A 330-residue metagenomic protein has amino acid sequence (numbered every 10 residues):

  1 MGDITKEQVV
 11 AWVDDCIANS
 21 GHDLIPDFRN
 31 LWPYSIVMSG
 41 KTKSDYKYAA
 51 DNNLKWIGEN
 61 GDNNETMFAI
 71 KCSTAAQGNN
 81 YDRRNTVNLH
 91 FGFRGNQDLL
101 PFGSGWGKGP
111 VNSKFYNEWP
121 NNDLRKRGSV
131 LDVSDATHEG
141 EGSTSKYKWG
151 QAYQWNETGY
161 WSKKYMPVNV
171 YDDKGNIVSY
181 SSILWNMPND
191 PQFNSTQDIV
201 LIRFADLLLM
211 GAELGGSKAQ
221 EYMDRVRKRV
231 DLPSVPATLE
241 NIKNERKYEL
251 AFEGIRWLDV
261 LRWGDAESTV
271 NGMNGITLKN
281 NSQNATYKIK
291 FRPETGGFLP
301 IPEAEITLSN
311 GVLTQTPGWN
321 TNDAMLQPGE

Functional and structural regions predicted by a protein language model:
M1, K174-S179, I183, E221 (+2 more regions): Charged alpha-helical initiation segments
M1-A18, F68, D123-R127, L131 (+3 more regions): Extended, hydrophobic/aromatic-rich amphipathic alpha-helical segments that build helical scaffolds
M1-Q151: An aromatic- and glycine-enriched ligand-binding surface/loop that stacks and positions planar moieties
G21-D23, D231-V235: Helix-capping and short linker residues that terminate individual alpha-solenoid repeat units
D27-F28, K108-N112, D206, Q220 (+3 more regions): General structural signal for secondary-structure boundaries
I36-R94, P191-L201, R227, S234-E330: Long, intrinsically disordered, low-complexity segments
K114-R203: Flexible, polar/acidic helix-loop-strand segments at domain edges
D135, G216, T269: Flexible, glycine-rich phosphate/dinucleotide-binding loops and adjacent beta-alpha linkers at cofactor/substrate
